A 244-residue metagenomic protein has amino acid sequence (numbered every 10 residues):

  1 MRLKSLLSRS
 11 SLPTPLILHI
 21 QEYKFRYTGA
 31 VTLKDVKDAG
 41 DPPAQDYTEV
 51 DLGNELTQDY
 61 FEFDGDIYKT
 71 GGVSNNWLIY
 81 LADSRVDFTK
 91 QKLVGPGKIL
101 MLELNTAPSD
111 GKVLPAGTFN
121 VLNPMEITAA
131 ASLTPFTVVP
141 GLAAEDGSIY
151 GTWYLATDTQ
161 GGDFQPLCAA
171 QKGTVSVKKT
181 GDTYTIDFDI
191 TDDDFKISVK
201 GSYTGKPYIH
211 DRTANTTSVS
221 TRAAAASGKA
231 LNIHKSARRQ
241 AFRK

Functional and structural regions predicted by a protein language model:
M1-K24, T28, P135-A214: Acidic, glycine-rich flexible loop segments
M1-K4, D38-Q45, I67-S176, A237: Surface-exposed helix/loop patches within compact recognition domains
M1-S10, V50-G72, T174-K179: Short, exposed beta-strand/loop patches in secreted or surface proteins that constitute
R2, R9, R26, R85 (+7 more regions): Arginine residue identity/basic-tract feature
H19-T57, Q171-G173, I190-K244: Edge beta-strand at a domain terminus
Y23, D59-F61, V86, T134 (+1 more regions): Short non-domain terminal segments
Y27, V31, Y47, N105 (+6 more regions): Intrinsically disordered/low-complexity terminal segments and short unstructured peptides
